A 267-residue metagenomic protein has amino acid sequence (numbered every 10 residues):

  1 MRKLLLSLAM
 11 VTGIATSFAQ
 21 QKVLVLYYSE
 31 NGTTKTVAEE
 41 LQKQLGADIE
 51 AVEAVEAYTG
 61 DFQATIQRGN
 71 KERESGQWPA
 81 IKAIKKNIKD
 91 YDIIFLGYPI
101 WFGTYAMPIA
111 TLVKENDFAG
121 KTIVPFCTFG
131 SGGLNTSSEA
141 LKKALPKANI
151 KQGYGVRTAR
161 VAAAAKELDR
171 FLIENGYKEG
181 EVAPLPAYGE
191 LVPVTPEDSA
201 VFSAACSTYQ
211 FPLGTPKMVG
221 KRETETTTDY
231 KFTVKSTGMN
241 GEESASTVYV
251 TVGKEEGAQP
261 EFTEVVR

Functional and structural regions predicted by a protein language model:
M1-Q20: Bacterial Sec-dependent N-terminal signal peptides
Q20-L96, G103-Y105, S203-T208, G214-K221 (+3 more regions): N-terminal beta1-alpha1-beta2 submodule of the flavodoxin-like/Rossmannoid cofactor-binding fold
E30-V37, L41, Y105-I109, S137 (+3 more regions): Stable alpha-helical elements in mature extracytoplasmic
T65-N149: Helix-loop-strand module that forms the ligand-binding subsite of alpha/beta enzymes
A148, V192-P196, S244-R267: Compact beta-sheet-dominated globular domain cores
R157-G180: C-terminal helix of von Willebrand factor
E174-Q210: N-terminal trafficking/processing presequences and adjacent post-cleavage segments of proteins routed to secretion
T226-V234: A short hydrophobic beta-strand element
